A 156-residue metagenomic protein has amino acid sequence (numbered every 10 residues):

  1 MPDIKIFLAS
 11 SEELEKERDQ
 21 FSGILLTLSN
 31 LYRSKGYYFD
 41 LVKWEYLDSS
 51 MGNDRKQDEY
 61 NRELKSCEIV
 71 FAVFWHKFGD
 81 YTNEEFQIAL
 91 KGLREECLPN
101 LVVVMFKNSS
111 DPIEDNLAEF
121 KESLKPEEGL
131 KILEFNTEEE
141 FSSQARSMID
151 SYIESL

Functional and structural regions predicted by a protein language model:
M1-I69: Conserved N-terminal substructure of TIR/SEFIR domains
D3-I4, S66-I69, C97-V102, E128-L130: Short glycine-/polar-rich loops that comprise or flank the Walker A/P-loop and associated switch/sensor motifs
E12-E13, L47-G52, H76-T82, S110-I113: Acidic, metal-coordinating catalytic cores used for nucleic-acid/nucleotide bond scission and strand-transfer chemistry
Q20, I24-L31, I88, G92 (+3 more regions): Alpha-helical structural signal in soluble globular domains
A72: Redox-cofactor binding/interface segments in oxidoreductases and associated redox assembly factors
H76-R94: Conserved TIR/SEFIR loop-to-helix hotspot centered on a Trp-containing motif with a nearby acidic residue
L90-A118: Gly/Pro- and small hydrophobic-enriched strand-loop and loop-to-helix capping segments that sit at the rims
N108-L156: C-terminal interaction surface of TIR/SEFIR-family domains
